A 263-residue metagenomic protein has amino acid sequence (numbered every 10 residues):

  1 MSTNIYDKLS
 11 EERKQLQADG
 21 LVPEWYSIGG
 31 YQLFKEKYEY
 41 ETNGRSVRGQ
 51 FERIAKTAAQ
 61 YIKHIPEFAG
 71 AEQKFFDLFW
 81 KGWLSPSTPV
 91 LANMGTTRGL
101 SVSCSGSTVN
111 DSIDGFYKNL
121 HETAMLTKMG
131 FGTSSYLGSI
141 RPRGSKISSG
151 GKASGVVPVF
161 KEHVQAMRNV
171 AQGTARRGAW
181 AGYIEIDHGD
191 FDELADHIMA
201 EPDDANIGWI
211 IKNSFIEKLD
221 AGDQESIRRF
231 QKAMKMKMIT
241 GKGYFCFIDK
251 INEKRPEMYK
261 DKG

Functional and structural regions predicted by a protein language model:
M1-G263: Extended catalytic cores of very large enzyme megasubunits
